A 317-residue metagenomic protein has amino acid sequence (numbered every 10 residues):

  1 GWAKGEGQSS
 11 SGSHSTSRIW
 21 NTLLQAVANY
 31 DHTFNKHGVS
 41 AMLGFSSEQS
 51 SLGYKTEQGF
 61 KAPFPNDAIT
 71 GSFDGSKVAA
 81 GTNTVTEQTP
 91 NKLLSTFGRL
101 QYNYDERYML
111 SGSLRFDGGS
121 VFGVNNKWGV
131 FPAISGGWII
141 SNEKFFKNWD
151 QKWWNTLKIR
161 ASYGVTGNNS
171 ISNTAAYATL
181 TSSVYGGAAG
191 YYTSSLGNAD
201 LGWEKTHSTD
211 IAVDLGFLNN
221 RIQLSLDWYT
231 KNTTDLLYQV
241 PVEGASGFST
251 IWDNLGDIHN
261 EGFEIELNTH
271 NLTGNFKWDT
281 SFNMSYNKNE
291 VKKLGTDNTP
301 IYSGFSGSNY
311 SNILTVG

Functional and structural regions predicted by a protein language model:
G1-V316: Extracellular/periplasmic, surface-exposed regions of secreted and cell-surface proteins
